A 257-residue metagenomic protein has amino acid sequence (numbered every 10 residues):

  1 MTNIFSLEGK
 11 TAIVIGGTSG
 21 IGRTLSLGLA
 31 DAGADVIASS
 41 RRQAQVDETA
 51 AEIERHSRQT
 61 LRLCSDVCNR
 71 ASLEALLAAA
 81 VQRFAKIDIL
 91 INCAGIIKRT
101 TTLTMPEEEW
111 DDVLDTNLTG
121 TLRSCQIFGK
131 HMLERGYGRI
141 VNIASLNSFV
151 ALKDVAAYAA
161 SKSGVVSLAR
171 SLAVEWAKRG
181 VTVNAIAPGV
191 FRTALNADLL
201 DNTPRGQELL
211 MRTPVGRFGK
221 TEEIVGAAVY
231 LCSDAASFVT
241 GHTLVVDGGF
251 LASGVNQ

Functional and structural regions predicted by a protein language model:
T2-N3, V150, V229, T240-Q257: Short C-terminal tail/terminal secondary-structure segment of NAD(P)H-dependent dehydrogenase/reductase domains
T11, T18-S19: Conserved glycine-rich cofactor-binding loop
T101-T102, P106-L114, I140, L209: Substrate-binding pocket helix/loop in short-chain dehydrogenase/reductase
L103, V150-A156, K178-R179, G216 (+1 more regions): Active-site loop immediately N-terminal to the catalytic Tyr-X3-Lys motif of short-chain dehydrogenase/reductase
C125, S161, A169: Active-site helix of classical SDR
K130, V174-K178, S237: Alpha-helical segment proximal to the catalytic Tyr-Lys
S145: Residue(s) in the substrate-gating loop at a strand-loop-helix junction that position the organic substrate next
